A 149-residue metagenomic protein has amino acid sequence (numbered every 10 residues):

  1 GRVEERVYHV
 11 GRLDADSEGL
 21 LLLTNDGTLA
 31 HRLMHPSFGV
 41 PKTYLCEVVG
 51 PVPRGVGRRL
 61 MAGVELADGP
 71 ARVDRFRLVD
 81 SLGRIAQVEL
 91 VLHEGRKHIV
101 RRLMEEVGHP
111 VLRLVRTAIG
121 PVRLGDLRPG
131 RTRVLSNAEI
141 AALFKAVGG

Functional and structural regions predicted by a protein language model:
G1-G149: Basic, flexible Lys/Arg- and Gly-enriched helix-loop patches that mediate nucleic-acid binding at interfaces with rRNA
